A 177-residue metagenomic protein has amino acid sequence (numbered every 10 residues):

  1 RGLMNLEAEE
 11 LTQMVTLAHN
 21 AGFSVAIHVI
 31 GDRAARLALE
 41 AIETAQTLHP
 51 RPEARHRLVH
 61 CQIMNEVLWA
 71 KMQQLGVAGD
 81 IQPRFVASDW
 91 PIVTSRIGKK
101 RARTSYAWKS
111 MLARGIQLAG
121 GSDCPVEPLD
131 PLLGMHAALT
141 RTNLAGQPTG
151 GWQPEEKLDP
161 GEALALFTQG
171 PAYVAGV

Functional and structural regions predicted by a protein language model:
R1-A8: Conserved beta-strand/loop elements of the cytosolic catalytic core of P-type E1-E2 ATPases, chiefly in the P-domain
E9-M14: Short, acidic/polar
V15-A26, R33-H56, H60-C61, E66-A70 (+1 more regions): His/Asp/Glu-enriched, well-ordered alpha-helical/loop segment that forms or immediately abuts the divalent-metal
